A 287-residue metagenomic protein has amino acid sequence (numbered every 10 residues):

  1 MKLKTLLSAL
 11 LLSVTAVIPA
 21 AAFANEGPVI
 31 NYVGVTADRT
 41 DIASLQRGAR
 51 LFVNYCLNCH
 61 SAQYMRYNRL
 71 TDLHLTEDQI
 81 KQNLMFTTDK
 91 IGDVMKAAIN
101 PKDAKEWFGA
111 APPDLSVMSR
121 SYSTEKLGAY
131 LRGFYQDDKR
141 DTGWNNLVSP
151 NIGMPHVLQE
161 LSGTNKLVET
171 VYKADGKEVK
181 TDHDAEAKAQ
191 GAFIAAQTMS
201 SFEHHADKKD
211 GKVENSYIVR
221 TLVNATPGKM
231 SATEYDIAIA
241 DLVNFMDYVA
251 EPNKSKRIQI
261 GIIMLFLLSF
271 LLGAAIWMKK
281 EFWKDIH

Functional and structural regions predicted by a protein language model:
M1-L11: Bacterial N-terminal signal peptides that target proteins for export
V14-F23: C-terminal segment of classical bacterial N-terminal signal peptides
N25-R50, S61-D72, I80, A250-I258: Electrostatic cytochrome c docking/interface patches
F52-Q63, L242: The canonical Cys-X-X-Cys-His
L75-E186, R220-Y235: Electron-transfer interface patches adjacent to heme c in soluble/periplasmic c-type cytochromes and di-/multiheme
S201-I237: Intrinsically disordered, low-complexity acidic Ser/Thr-rich regulatory segments
V223-G261: Short, aromatic-rich amphipathic segments at membrane interfaces that lie adjacent to a transmembrane helix or signal
R257-H287: Juxtamembrane interface at the cytosolic side of transmembrane helices
